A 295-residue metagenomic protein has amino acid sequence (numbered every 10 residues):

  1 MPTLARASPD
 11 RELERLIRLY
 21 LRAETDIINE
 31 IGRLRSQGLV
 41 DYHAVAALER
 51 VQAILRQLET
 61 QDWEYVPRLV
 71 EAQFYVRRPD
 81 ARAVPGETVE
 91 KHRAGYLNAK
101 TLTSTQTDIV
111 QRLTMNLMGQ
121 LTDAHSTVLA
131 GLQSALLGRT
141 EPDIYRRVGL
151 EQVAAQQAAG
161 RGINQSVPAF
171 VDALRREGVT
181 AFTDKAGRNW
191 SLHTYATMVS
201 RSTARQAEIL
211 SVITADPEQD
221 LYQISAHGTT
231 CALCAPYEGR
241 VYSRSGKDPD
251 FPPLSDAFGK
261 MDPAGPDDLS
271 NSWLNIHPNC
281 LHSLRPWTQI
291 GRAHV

Functional and structural regions predicted by a protein language model:
M1-A186, T288-H294: N-terminal leader/targeting and assembly helices and adjacent pre-domain segments
D172, T180-D184, R188-Q289: Acidic, glycine-rich two-metal-ion catalytic cores of nucleic acid-processing enzymes
